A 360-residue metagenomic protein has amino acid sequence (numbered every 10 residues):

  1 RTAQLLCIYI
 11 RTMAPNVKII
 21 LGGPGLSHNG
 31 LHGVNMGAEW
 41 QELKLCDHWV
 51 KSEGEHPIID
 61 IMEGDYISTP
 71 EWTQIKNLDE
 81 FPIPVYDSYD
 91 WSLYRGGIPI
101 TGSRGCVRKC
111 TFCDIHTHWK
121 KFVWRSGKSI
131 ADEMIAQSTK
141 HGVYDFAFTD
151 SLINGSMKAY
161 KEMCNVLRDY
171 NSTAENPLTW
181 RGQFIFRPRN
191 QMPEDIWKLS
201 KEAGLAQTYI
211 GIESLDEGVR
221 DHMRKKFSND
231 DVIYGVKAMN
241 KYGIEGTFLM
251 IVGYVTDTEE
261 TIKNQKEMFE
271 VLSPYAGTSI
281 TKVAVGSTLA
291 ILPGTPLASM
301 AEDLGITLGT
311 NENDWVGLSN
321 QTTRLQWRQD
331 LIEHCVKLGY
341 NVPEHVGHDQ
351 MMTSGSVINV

Functional and structural regions predicted by a protein language model:
R1-G142: Acidic, low-complexity intrinsically disordered segments
R11-N16, R168-P177, Y242, P274-S279: Short helix-capping segments at alpha-helix termini
I20-L21, V50, R181, T247 (+1 more regions): Structural detector of well-ordered beta-strand residues that form the stable sheet scaffold of enzyme domains
G25, S151-G155, I185, V252-T256 (+1 more regions): Short, solvent-exposed turn/loop segments enriched in Gly/Ser/Thr/Pro and often Arg
G33, G37-W40, I196, T256-V271: Catalytic cores of alpha/beta
P82-G246, V252-Y254, E267: Radical SAM [4Fe-4S] cluster-binding motif and immediate context
E245, E260-V360: C-terminal accessory regions of radical SAM enzymes
